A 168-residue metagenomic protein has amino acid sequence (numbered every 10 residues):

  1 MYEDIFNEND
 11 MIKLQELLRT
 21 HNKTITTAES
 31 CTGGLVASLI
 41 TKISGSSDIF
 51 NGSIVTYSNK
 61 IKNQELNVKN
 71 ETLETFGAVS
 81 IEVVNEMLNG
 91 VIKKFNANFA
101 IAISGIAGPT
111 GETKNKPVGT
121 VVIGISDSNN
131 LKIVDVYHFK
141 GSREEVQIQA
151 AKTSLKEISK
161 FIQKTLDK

Functional and structural regions predicted by a protein language model:
M1-K168: Short alpha-helical segments enriched in small residues
